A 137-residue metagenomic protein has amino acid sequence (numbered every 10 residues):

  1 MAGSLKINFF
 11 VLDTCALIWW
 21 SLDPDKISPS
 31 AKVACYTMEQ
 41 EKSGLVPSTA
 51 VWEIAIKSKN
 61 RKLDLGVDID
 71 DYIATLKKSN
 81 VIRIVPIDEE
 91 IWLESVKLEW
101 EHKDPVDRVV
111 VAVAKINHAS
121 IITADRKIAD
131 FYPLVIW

Functional and structural regions predicted by a protein language model:
M1-V46, N60-T75, N117, R126-K127: Short, well-structured N-terminal submotif of metal-dependent ribonuclease cores
A16, A50-V51, I91, V110 (+1 more regions): Alpha-helix capping/helix-boundary segments
A16, I56, N60, D107-V111: Hydrophobic side chains within alpha-helical segments
W19-W20, W52, W137: Signature tryptophan residues that serve as conserved aromatic anchors
S21, A31, S58, V96-E99 (+1 more regions): Short, flexible helix/strand-to-coil boundary loops that buttress conserved ligand/catalytic motifs in alpha/beta
S43, V81-R83, L134: Conserved beta-strand segments of alpha/beta enzyme cores
D64-D70, S79-A124: Active-site neighborhoods of divalent-metal-dependent phosphate/nucleic-acid chemistry enzymes
S120, R126-W137: Charged phosphate-binding loop/patch that engages nucleotide di/tri-phosphates or the phosphate backbone of nucleic
